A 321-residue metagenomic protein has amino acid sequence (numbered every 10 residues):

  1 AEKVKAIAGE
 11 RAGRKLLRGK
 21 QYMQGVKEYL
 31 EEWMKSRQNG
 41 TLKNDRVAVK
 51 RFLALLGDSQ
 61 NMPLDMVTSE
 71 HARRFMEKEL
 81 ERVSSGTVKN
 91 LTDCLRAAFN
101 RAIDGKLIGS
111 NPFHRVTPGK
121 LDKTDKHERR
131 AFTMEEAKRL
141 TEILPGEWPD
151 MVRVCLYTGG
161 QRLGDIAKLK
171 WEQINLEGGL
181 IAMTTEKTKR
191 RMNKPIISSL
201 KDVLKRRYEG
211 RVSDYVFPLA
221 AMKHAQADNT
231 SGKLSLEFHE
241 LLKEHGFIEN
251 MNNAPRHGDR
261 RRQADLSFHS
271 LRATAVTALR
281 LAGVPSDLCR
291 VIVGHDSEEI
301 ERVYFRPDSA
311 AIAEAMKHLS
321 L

Functional and structural regions predicted by a protein language model:
A1-E70: N-terminal DNA-binding module of tyrosine recombinases/phage integrases
A48-L55, M62-E77, E81-T117, Q161-G164: N-terminal DNA-binding recognition helix of tyrosine site-specific recombinases/integrases
V67-E70, N250-A282: Short basic/aromatic active-site micro-motif
S85, K89-L91, D104, I108-L163 (+5 more regions): Basic, Lys/Arg- and aromatic-enriched nucleic-acid-binding interface segment
A131, T185-K189, M222-H224, S286 (+1 more regions): Catalytic-site neighborhood detector that most strongly recognizes the C-terminal catalytic loop/helix of tyrosine
D150-R153, Y157, Q161-D165, H269-D296: C-terminal catalytic core of tyrosine-transesterase DNA break-rejoin enzymes
Q173-L180, R262-D265, V284-V303: Short, polar N-cap/turn motifs at the start of nucleic acid-interacting alpha helices
E186-R206, S213-L241, R260, D265: C-terminal catalytic core of Y-nucleophile DNA break-rejoin enzymes
